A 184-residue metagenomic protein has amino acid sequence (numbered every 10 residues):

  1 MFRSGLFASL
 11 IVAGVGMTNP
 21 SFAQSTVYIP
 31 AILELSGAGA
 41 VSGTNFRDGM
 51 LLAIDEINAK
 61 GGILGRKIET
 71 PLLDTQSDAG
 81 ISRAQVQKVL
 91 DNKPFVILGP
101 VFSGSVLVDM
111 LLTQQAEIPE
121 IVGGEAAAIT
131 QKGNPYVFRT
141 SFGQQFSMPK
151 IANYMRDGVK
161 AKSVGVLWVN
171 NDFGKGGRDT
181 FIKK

Functional and structural regions predicted by a protein language model:
M1-A8: Bacterial N-terminal signal peptides that target proteins for export
G5, G62, K93: Conserved functional loop/turn residues at catalytic and ligand-binding sites
M17-A23: Sec/Tat signal peptide C-region and signal peptidase I cleavage site
Q24-T26, A161: Phosphate-coordination loops involved in phosphoryl transfer and adenosine-cofactor binding
V27-G49, L73-G80, V101-G104, L167-K175: Extracytoplasmic "Venus flytrap"
D48-T70: Signal peptide-proximal N-terminal region of secreted/periplasmic/extracellular or secretory-lumen proteins
K67-D91, S147-K150: Structural motif
G80, P94-K184: Extracytoplasmic ligand/sensor domains, especially the bilobed periplasmic-binding protein
